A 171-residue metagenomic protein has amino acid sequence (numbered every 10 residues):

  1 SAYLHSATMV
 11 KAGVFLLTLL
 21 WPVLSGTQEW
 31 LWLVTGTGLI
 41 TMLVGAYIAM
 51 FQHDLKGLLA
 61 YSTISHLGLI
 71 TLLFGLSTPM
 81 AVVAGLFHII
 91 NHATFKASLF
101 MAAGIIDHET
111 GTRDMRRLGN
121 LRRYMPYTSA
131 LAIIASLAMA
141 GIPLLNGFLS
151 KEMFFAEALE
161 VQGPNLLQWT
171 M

Functional and structural regions predicted by a protein language model:
S1-M171: Hydrophobic transmembrane alpha-helices and their helix-loop junctions in integral membrane proteins
